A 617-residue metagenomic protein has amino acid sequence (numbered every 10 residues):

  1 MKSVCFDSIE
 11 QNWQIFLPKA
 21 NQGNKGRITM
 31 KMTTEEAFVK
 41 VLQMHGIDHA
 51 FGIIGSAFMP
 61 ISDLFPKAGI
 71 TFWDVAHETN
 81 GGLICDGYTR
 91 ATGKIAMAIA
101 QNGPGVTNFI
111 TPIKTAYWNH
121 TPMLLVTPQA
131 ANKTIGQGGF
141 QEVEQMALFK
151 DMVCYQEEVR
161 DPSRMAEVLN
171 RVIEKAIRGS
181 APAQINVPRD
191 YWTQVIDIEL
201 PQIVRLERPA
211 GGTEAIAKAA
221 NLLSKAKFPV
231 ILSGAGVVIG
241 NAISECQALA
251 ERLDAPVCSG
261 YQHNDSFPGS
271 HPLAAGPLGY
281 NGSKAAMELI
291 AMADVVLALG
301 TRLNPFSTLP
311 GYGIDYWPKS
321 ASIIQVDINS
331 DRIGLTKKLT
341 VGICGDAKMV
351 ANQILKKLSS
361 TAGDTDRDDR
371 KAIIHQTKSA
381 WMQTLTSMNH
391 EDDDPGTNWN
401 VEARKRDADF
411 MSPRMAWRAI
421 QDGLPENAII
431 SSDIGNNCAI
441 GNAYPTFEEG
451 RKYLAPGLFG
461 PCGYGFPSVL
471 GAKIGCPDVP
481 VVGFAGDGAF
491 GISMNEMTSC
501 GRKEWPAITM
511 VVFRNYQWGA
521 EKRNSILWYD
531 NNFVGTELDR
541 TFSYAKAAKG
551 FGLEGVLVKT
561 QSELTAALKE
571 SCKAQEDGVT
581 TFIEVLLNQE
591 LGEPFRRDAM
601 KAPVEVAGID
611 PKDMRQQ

Functional and structural regions predicted by a protein language model:
E10-T29: Short, Lys/Arg-enriched N-terminal segments with co-localized hydrophobic residues within the first ~10-30 amino acids
I28-T365, N398, G423-E426, W505-M510 (+1 more regions): N-terminal alpha/beta PP-like core and its mobile active-site loop of ThDP/TPP-dependent enzymes
K31, H77, Q137-G139, L206-A220 (+6 more regions): A general structural motif
K31-T34, S163, N221, S320-I434 (+2 more regions): Phosphate/pyrophosphate-binding active-site segments
F38, I53-S56, I61-P66, A380-C476: Active-site diphosphate/adenylate-binding microenvironment
T134-I135, F140-Q141, M292, T336 (+3 more regions): Thiamine diphosphate
